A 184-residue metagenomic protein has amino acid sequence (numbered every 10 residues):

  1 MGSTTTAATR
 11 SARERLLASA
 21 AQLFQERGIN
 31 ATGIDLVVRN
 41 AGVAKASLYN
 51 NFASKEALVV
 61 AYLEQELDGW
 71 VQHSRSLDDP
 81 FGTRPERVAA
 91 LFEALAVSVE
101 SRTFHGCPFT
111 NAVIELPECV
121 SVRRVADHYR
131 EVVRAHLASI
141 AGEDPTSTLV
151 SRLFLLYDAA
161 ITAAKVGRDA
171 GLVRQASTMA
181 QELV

Functional and structural regions predicted by a protein language model:
M1-R27, A31-V43, E56-A57: Basic, helix-initiating cap at the start of DNA-binding domains
T9, L17, L63, L67 (+1 more regions): Amphipathic, non-transmembrane alpha-helical scaffold segments
Q25, R39, Y49-A53, A61 (+1 more regions): Base-recognition residues in the alpha-helical recognition helix of bacterial helix-turn-helix
A46: Key DNA-contact positions within bacterial/archaeal DNA-binding proteins
A61, R75-S101, L149, L153: Hydrophobic alpha-helical connector segments
V71-S74, E86-A89, E118-E143, S151 (+1 more regions): Amphipathic alpha-helical packing segments from all-alpha helical-bundle domains
V99-S121: Amphipathic alpha-helical segments used for helix-helix packing
V122-D127, E143-V184: Hydrophobic/aromatic-rich alpha-helical bundle segments in the mid-to-C-terminal region
